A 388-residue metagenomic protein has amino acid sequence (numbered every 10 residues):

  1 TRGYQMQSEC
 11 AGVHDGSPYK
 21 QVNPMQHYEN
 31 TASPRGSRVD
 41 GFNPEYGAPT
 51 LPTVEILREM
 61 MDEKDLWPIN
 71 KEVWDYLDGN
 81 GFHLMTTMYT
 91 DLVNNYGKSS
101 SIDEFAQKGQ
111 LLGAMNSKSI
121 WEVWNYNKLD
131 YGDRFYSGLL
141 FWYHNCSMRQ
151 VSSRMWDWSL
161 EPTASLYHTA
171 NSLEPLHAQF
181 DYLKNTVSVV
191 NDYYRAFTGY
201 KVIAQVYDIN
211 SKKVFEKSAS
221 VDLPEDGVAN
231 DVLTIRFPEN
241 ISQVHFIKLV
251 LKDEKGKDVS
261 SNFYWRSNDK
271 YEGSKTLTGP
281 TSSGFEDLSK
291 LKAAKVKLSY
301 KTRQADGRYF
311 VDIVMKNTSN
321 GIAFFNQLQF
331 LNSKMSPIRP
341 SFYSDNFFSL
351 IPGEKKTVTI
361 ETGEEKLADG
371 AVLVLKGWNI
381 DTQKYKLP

Functional and structural regions predicted by a protein language model:
T1-H14: Active-site neighborhood of glycoside hydrolase catalytic domains
D15, E29-Q205, V214: Substrate-binding clefts and catalytic carboxylate motifs of secreted carbohydrate-active enzymes
S152, K217-A219, N262: Short hydrophobic alpha-helix segments
W158-V190, Y207, D269-D306: Low-complexity, acidic Ser/Thr/Pro/Gly-rich terminal tails and inter-domain linkers that flank the onset of structured
T186-N191, V311-N317: Short, well-ordered beta-strand segments enriched in hydrophobic/aromatic residues
Y193-N210, T318-P337, K376-W378: Short acidic, flexible loop segments centered on an aromatic residue
Y200-V202, D208-S242, P337-E365: Intrinsically disordered, low-complexity Pro/Gly/Ser/Thr-rich segments with frequent PxxP/GP/PP motifs and embedded
I235-E286, E361-P388: Terminal connector regions
